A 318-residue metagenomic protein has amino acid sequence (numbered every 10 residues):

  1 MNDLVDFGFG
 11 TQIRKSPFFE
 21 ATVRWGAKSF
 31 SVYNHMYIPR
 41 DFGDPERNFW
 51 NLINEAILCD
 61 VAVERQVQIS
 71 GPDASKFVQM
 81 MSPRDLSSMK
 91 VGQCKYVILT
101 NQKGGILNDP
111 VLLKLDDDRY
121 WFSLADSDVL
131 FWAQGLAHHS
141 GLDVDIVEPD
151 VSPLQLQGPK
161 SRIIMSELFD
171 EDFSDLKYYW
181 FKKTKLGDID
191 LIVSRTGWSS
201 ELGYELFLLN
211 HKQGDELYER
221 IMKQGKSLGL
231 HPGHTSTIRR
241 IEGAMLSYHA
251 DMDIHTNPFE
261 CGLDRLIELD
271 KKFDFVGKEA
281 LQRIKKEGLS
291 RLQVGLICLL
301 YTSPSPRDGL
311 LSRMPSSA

Functional and structural regions predicted by a protein language model:
M1-R40, L113-S303, R307: Conserved, structured C-terminal
M1-T100, G105: Acidic, proline/glycine-enriched N-terminal capping motif
C59-P72, L112-W121, I241: N-terminal glycine-rich flavin-associated loop
N108-P110: Short beta-strand and beta-hairpin "edge-sheet" elements
S305-D308, S312-A318: Positively charged, low-complexity/disordered segments
